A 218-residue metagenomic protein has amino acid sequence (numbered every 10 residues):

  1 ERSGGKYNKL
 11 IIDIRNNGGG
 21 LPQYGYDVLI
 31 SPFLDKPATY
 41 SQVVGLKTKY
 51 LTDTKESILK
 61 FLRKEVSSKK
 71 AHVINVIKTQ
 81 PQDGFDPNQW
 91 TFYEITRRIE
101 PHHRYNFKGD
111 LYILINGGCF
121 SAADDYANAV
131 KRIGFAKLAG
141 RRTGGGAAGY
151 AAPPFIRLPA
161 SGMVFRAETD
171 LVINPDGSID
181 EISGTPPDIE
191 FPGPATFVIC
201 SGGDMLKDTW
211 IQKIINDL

Functional and structural regions predicted by a protein language model:
E1-L218: C-terminal "post-core" interaction segments
